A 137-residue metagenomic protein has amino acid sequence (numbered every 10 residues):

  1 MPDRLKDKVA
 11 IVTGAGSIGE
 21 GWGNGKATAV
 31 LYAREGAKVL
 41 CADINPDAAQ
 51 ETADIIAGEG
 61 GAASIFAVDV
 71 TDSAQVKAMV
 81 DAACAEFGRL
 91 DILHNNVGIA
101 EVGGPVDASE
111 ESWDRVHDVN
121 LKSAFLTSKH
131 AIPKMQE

Functional and structural regions predicted by a protein language model:
D3-L40: Canonical Rossmann dinucleotide-binding motif of NAD(H)/NADP(H)-dependent dehydrogenases/reductases, specifically
V9, D91-I92, D114: Conserved catalytic-site loops of classical short-chain dehydrogenases/reductases
P46-D47, F66-M79, E110: The beta1-alpha1 cofactor-binding region of Rossmann-like NAD(H)/NADP(H)-dependent oxidoreductases
N96-E101: Conserved NAD(P)H cofactor-binding loop of Rossmann-fold oxidoreductase domains
G104-P105, S109-H117: Substrate-binding pocket helix/loop in short-chain dehydrogenase/reductase
S128-K129: A short, exposed helix-loop element centered on a Lys and neighboring polar residues
M135-E137: Helix-to-beta-strand junctions that scaffold the AdoMet/dcAdoMet cofactor pocket in Class I SAM-dependent enzymes
